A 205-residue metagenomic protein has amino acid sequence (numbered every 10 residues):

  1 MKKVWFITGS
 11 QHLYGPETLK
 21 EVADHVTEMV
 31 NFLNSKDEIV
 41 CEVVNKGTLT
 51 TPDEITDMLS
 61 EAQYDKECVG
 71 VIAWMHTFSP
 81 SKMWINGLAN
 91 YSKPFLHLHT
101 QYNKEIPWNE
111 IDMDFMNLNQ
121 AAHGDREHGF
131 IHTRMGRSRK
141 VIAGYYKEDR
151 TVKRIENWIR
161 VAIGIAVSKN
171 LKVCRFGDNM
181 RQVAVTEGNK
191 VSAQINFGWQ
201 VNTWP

Functional and structural regions predicted by a protein language model:
M1-P205: Metallocofactor- and cofactor-centric catalytic cores in central/energy metabolism, strongly enriched
